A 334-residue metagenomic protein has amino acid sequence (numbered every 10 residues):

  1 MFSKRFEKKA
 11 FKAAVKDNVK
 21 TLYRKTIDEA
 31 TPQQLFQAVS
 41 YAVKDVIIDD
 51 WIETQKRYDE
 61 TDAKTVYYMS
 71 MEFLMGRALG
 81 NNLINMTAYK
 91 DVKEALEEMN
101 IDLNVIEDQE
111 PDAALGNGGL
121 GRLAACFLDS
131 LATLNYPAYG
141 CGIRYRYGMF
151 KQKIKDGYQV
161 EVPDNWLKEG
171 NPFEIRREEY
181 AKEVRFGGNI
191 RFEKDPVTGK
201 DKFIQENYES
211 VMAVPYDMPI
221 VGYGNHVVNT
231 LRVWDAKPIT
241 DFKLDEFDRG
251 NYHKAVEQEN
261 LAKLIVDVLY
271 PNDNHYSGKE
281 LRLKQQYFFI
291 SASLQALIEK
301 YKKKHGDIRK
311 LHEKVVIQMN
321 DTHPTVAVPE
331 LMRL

Functional and structural regions predicted by a protein language model:
M1-L334: A conserved ligand/cofactor-binding region detector
